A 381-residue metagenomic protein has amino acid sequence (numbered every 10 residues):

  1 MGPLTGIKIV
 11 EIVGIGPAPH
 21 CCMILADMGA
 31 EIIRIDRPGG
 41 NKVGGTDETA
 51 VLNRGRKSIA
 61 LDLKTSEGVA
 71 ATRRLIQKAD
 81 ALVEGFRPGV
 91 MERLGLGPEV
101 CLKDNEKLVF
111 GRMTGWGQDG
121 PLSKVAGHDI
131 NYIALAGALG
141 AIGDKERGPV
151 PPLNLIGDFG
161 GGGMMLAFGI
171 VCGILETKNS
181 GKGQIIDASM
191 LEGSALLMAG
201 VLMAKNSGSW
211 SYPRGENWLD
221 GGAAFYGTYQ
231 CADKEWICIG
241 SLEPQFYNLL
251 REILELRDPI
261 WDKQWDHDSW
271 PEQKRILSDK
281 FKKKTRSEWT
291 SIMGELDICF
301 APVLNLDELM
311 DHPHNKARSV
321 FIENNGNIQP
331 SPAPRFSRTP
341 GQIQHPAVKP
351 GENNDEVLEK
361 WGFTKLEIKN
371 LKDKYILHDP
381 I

Functional and structural regions predicted by a protein language model:
M1-N179, K349, D355-I381: N-terminal helix-loop segment corresponding to the beta1-alpha1 unit of nucleotide/adenylate-binding folds
W116-G117, M190-A195, D233-E235, S241-F246 (+1 more regions): Glycine-rich beta-alpha junction loops
Q118, R147-G157, K178-S194, R214-G221 (+2 more regions): Conserved Rossmann-fold dehydrogenase catalytic segment
A136, G162-G183, L196-S209, R251-R257: Oxidoreductase and adenylate-handling cofactor-binding alpha/beta cores
G215-G221, G227-T228, N324-N327, P346-K349: Short Gly/Pro-enriched turn/cap motifs at secondary-structure boundaries
D220, F225-L296, F300: Aromatic-enriched alpha-helical interface/lid elements that frame and gate functional surfaces
E295-Q344: A glycine-rich dinucleotide-binding beta-alpha-beta segment and adjacent secondary-structure elements that constitute
N324-N370: Flexible, small-/acidic-enriched active-site or ligand-binding loops
